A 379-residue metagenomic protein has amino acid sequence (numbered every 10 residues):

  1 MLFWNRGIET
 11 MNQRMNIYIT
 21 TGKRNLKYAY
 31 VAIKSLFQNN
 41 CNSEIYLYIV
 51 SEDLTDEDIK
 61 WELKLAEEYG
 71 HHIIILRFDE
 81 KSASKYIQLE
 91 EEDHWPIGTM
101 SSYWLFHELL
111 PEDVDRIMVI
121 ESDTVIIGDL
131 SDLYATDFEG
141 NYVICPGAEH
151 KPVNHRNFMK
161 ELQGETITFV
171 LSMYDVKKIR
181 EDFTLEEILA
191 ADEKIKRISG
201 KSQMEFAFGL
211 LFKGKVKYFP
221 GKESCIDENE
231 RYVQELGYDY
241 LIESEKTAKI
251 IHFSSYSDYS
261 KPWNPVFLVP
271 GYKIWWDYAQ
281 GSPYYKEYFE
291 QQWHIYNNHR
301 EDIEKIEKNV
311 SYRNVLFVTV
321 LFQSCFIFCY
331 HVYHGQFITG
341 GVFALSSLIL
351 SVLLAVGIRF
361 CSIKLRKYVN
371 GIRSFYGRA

Functional and structural regions predicted by a protein language model:
N12-T21, Y28, E181-A379: A glycosyltransferase accessory/donor-loop signature
S35-S43: Short, acidic, metal-binding catalytic loop of nucleotide-sugar glycosyltransferases
Y46-D53, C145: Short internal beta-strands
A66-E108: Active-site-proximal specificity loops/subdomain of glycosyltransferases
I117: Short aromatic/hydrophobic "clamp" motif used to bind/position activated sugar donors
E121-V125: The conserved acidic donor/metal-binding loop of glycosyltransferases
I126-N157: Conserved donor-nucleotide/metal-binding helix-loop-beta segment in metal-dependent transferases, i.e., the alpha-helix
V170-I179: Short glycine- and hydrophobic/aromatic-rich loop-to-beta-strand nucleating segment in the catalytic cores
